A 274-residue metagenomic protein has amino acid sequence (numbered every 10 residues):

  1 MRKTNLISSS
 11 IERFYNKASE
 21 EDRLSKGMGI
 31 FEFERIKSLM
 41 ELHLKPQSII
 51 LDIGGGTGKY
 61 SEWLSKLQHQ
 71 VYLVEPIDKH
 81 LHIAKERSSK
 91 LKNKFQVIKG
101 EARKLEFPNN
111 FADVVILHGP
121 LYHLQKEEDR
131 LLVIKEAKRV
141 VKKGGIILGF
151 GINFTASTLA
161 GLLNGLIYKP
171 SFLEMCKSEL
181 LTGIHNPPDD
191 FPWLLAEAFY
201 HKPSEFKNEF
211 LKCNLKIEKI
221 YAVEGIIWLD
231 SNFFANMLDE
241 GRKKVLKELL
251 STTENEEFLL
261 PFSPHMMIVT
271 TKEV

Functional and structural regions predicted by a protein language model:
M1-P46, K59-W63: Conserved class I S-adenosyl-L-methionine
L51, G58-K104: Class I SAM-dependent methyltransferase SAM/SAH-binding core
R103-V115: A short acidic, Gly/Pro-enriched loop at the edge of an enzyme's catalytic core that lines a small-molecule cofactor
V114-E128: A short SAM/SAH-binding and catalytic strip from SAM-dependent methyltransferases
L124, D190-E205: Acceptor-substrate binding/catalytic loop of class I
L131-K143: A short glycine-rich, Lys/Arg-flanked "PGG" loop and its adjoining helix->strand segment in the class I
I146-E179: Conserved class I S-adenosyl-L-methionine
C213-V274: C-terminal lobe and adjacent flexible extensions of AdoMet/dcAdoMet transferase-like proteins
